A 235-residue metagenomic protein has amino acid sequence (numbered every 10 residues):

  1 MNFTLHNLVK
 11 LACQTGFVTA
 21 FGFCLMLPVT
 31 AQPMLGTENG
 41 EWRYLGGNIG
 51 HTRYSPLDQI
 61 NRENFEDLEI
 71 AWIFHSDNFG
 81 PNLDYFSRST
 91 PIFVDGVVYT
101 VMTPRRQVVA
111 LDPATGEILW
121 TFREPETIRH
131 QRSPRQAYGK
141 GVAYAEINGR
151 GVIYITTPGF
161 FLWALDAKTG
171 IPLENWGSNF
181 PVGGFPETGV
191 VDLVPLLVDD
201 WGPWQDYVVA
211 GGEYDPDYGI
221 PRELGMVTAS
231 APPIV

Functional and structural regions predicted by a protein language model:
M1-L11: N-terminal secretory signal peptides that target proteins for export/translocation
A12-P28: Bacterial N-terminal signal peptides
Q32-A71: Blade/loop signatures of beta-propeller domains
W42-G46, D84-T103, Q107, S133-F161 (+1 more regions): Repeat-blade elements of multi-bladed beta-propeller folds
P56-F65, I70-T100: Asp/Glu-centered strand-loop micro-motifs enriched in Gly/Pro and often flanked by an aromatic residue
F74-T90, T121-I147, N175-P232: Extracytoplasmic beta-rich repeat domains
P113-T115, A167-T169: Short loop/turn segments that connect beta-strands within beta-propeller blades
